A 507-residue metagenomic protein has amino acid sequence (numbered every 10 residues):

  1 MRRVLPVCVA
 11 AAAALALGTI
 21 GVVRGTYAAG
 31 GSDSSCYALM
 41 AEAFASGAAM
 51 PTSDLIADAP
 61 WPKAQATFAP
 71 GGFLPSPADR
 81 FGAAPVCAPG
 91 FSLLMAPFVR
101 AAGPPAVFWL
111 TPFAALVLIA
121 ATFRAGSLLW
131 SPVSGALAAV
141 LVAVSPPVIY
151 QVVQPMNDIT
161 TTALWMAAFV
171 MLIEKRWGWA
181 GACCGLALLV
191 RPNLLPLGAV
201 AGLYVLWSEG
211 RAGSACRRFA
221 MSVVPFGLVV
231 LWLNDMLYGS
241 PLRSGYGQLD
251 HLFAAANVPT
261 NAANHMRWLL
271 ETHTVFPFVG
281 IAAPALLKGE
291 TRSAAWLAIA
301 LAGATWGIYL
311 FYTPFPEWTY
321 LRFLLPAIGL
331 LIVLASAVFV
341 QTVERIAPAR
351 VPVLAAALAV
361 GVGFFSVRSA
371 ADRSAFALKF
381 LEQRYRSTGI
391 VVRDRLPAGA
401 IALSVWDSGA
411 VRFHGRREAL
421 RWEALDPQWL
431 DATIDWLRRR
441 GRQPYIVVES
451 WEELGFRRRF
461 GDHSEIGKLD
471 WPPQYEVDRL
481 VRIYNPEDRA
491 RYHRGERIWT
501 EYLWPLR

Functional and structural regions predicted by a protein language model:
M1-A12, A182, A220-L228, T291-A295 (+3 more regions): Signature aromatic-anchored transmembrane alpha helix within multi-pass, membrane-resident enzymes that catalyze glycan
V4, L128, E209-A220, A282-A302 (+2 more regions): Membrane-interface helix-loop-helix junctions at transmembrane boundaries of multi-pass membrane enzymes, predominantly
S32, V107-V117, V133-L172, L186-G198 (+1 more regions): Multi-pass, polyprenyl lipid-linked donor-dependent membrane glycosyltransferases
S46-F91, M95-R100, D250-F253: Interfacial juxtamembrane loops and adjacent helix segments that form the catalytic/substrate-binding surfaces
F73-L74, L231, D235-G289, L310-T313 (+2 more regions): Membrane-lumen/periplasm interface segments of multi-pass, membrane-embedded glycan/lipid transferases
V117-I119, L270-I299, A335-Q341: Hydrophobic, aromatic-rich transmembrane alpha-helices and their immediate juxtamembrane boundary segments
T122-P146, T162-A163, L172-A180, A347-L358: Transmembrane-helix signature of polytopic, membrane-embedded enzymes that assemble or transfer cell-envelope glycans
A359-D407, R438, I498-T500: Membrane-embedded, lumen/periplasm-facing catalytic core of multi-pass transferases that use lipid-linked donors
